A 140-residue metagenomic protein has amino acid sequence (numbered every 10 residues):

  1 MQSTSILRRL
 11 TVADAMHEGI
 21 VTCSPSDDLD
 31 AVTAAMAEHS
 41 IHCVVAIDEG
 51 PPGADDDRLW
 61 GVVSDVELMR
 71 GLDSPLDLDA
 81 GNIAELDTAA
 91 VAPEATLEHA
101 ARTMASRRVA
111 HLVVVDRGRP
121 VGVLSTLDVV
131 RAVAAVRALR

Functional and structural regions predicted by a protein language model:
M1-R140: Tandem CBS (Cystathionine beta-synthase) repeat/Bateman regulatory domains
